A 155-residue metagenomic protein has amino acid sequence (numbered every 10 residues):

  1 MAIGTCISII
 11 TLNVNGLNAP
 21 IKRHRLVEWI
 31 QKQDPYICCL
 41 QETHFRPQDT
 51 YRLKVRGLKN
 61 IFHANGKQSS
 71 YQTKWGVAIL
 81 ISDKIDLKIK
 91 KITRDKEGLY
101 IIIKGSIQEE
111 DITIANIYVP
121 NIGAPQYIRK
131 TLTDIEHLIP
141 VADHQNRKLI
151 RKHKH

Functional and structural regions predicted by a protein language model:
M1-H155: A shared catalytic/ligand-binding motif for oxyanion handling
